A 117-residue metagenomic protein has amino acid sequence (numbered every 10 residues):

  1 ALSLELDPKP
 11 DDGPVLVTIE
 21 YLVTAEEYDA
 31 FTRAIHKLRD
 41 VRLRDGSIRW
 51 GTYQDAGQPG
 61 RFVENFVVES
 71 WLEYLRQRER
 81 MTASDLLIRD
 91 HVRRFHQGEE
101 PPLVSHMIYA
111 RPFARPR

Functional and structural regions predicted by a protein language model:
A1-D12, R49-R61, L87-R117: Glycine-rich beta-strand-turn "strand-cap" elements at beta-sheet edges
A1-L16, Y21-V23, E27, R33: Membrane-proximal linker segments that couple transmembrane helices to downstream signaling/catalytic modules
V15-L22, G51-R80: Short, well-ordered beta-strand segments in beta-rich or mixed alpha/beta enzyme and ligand-binding folds
E26-W50: Short amphipathic alpha-helical segments
E27, L72-Y74, P112: Residue-level signal for secondary-structure boundary sites
D40-R49, V67-L103: An amphipathic, aromatic/His-enriched active-site/gating alpha helix that lines ligand/cofactor pockets
